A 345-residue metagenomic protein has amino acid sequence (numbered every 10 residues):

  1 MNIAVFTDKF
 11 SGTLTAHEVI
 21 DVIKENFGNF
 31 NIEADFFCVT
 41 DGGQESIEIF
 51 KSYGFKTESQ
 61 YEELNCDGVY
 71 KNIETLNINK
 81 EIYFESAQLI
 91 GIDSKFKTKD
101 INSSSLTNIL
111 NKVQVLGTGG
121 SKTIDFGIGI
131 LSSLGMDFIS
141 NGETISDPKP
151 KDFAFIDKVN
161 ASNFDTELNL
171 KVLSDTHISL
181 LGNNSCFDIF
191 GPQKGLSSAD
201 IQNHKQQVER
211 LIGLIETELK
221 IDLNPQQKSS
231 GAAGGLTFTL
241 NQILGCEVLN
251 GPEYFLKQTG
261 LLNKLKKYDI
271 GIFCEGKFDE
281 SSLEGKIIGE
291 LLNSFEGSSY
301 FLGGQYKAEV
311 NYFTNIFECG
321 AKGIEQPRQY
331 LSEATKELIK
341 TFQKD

Functional and structural regions predicted by a protein language model:
N2-T118, K122-D345: N-terminal loops that bind phosphate or other acidic moieties and the adjacent beta-alpha structural core
